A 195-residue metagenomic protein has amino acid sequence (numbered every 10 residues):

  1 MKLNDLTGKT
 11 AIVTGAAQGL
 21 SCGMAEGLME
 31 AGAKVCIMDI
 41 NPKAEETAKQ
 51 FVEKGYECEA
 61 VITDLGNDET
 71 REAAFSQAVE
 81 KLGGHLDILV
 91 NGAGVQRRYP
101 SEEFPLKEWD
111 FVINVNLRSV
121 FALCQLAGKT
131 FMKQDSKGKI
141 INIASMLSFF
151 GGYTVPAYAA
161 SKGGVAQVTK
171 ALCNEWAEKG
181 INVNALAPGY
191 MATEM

Functional and structural regions predicted by a protein language model:
D5-C36: Canonical Rossmann dinucleotide-binding motif of NAD(H)/NADP(H)-dependent dehydrogenases/reductases, specifically
G92-R97: Conserved NAD(P)H cofactor-binding loop of Rossmann-fold oxidoreductase domains
P100-S101, P105-I113: Substrate-binding pocket helix/loop in short-chain dehydrogenase/reductase
E102, F150-P156, E178-K179: Active-site loop immediately N-terminal to the catalytic Tyr-X3-Lys motif of short-chain dehydrogenase/reductase
C124, S161, T169: Active-site helix of classical SDR
K129, N174-E178: Alpha-helical segment proximal to the catalytic Tyr-Lys
S145: Residue(s) in the substrate-gating loop at a strand-loop-helix junction that position the organic substrate next
